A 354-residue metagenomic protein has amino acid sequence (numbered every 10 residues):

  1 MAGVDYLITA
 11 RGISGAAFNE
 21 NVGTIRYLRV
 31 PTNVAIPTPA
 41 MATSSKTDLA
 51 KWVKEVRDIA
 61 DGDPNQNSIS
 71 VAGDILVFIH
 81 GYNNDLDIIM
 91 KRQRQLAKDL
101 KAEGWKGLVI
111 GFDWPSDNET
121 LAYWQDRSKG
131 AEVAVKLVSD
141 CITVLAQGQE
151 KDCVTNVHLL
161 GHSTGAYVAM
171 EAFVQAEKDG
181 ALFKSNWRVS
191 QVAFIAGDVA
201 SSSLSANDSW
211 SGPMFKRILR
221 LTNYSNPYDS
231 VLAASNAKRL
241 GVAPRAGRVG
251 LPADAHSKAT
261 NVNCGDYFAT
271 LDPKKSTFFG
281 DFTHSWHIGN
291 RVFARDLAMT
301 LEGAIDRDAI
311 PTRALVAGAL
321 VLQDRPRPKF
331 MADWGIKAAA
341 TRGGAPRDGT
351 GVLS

Functional and structural regions predicted by a protein language model:
M1-E55, I69, Y82-N84, M90-N156 (+2 more regions): Lipolytic serine-hydrolase domain surface
Q66-D74: Proline/glycine-enriched tight loop/beta-turn segments at coil->beta junctions that connect or precede beta-strands
D74-L76, V157: Generic beta-sheet signal
L76-V77, V192: Receiver (REC) domain switch-region micro-motif
V77-G81, H162-S163: The conserved beta1-alpha1 loop
L86-D87, Y167: Loop/helix-junction capping segments adjacent to catalytic residues or to phosphate/diphosphate-binding pockets
L137, G161, G165, A169: Gly/Ala-rich beta-loop-alpha elbow adjacent to hydrolase catalytic centers
